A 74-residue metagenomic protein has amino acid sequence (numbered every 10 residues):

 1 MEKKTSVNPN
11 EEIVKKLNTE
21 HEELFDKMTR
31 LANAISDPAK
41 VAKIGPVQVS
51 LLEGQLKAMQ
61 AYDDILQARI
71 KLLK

Functional and structural regions predicted by a protein language model:
E2-K74: Extended, charge-rich alpha-helical interface modules
